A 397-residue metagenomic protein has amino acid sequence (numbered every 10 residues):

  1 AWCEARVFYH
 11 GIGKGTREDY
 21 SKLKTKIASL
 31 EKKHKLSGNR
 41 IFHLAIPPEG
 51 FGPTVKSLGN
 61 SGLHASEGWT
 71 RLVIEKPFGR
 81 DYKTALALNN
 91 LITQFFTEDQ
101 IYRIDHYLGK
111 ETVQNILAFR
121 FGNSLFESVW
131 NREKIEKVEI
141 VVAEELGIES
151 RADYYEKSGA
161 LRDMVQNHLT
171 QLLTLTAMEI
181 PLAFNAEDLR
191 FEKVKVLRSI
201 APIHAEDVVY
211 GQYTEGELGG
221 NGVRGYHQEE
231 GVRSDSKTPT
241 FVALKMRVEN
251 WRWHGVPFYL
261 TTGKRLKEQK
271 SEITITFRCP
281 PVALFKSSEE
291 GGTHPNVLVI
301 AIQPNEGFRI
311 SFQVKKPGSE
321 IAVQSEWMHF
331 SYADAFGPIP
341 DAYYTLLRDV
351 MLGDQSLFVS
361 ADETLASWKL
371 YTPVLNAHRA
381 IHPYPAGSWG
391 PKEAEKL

Functional and structural regions predicted by a protein language model:
A1-I74, F78-L397: Secretory/organelle targeting and membrane-embedding segments
